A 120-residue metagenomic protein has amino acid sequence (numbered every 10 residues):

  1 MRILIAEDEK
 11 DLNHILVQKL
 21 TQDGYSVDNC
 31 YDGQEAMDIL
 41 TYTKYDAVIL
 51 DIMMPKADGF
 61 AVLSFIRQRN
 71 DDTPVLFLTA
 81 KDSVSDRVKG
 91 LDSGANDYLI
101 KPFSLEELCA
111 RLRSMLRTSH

Functional and structural regions predicted by a protein language model:
M1-H120: N-terminal/domain-start alpha-helical segments
